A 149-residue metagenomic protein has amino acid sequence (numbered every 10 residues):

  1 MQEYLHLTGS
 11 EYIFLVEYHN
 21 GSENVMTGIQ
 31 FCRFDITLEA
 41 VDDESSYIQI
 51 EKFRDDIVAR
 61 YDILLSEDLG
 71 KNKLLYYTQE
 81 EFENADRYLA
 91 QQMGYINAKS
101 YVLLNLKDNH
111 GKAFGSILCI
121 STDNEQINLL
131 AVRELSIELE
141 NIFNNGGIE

Functional and structural regions predicted by a protein language model:
M1, I57-D62, V132-I137: Well-ordered, non-membrane alpha-helical segments in soluble/globular domains
M1-E44, L139, G146-E149: Intrinsically disordered, low-complexity terminal regulatory regions
L5, A90-G94, N109: Structural motif
S22, F82, D123-I127: Short acidic, S/G/P-rich loop/turn micro-motifs used as interaction or catalytic elements
F31-I96: Regulatory sensory and allosteric helical modules in signal-transduction proteins and certain transcription factors
Y95-A98, L118: Short, solvent-exposed, Trp/other aromatic-anchored flexible loops in extracytoplasmic proteins
K99-D108: A short, aliphatic-rich beta-strand micro-motif
A113-E149: Juxtadomain coupling helices with adjacent low-complexity linkers
